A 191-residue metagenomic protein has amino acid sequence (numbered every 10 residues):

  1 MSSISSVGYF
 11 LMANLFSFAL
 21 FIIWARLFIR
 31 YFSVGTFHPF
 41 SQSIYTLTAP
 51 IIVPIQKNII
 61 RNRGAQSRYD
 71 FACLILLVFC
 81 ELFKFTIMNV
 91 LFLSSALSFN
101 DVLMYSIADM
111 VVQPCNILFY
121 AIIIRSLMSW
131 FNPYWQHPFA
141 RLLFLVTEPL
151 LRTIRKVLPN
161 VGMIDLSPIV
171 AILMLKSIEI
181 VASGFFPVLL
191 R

Functional and structural regions predicted by a protein language model:
M1-R191: Selective transmembrane helix interface/packing segments
